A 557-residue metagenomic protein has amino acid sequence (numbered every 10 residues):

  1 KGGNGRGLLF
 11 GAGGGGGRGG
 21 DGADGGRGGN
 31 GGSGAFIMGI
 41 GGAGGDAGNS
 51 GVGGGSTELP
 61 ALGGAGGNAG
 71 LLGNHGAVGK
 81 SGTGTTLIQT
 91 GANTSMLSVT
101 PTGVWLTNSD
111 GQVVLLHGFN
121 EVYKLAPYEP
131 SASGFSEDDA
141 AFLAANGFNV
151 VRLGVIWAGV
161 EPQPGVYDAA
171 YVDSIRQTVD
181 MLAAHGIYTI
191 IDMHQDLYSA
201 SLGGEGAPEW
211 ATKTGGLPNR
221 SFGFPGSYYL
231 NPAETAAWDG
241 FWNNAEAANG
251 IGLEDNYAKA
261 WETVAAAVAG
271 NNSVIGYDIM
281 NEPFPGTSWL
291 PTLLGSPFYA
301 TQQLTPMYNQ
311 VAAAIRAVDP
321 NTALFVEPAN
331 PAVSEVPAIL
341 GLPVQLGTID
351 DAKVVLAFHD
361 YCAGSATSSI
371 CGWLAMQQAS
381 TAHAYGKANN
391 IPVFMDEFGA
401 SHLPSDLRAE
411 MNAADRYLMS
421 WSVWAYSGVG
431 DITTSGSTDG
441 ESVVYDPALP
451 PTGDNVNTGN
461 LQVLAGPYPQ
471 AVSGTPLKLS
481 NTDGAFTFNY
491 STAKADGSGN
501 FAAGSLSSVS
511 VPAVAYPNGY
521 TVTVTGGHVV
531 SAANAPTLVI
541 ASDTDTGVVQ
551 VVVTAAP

Functional and structural regions predicted by a protein language model:
K1-M96: Glycine-centric low-complexity repeats
G2, G29, G63-A65, S98-T100 (+8 more regions): Extracellular/periplasmic catalytic domains that process cell-envelope and extracellular macromolecules
T102-T107, V113-L116, N120-A323, P328-E335: Active-site mouth of glycoside hydrolases
A211, Y229, A236-D239, A357 (+2 more regions): Aromatic-rich peripheral "rim/lid" segments of glycoside hydrolase catalytic domains that contact and position glycan
T287-S401, S405-D406, N412-M419: Glycoside hydrolase catalytic-domain groove-lining segments
S507-T525: Beta-strand-rich binding/interaction modules
G526-V530: Short, solvent-exposed loop/linker segments at beta-strand-coil boundaries, enriched for Pro/Gly and Ser/Thr
T537-P557: Surface-exposed interaction regions enriched in Ser/Thr/Asp/Glu that occur as long low-complexity tracts or repetitive
